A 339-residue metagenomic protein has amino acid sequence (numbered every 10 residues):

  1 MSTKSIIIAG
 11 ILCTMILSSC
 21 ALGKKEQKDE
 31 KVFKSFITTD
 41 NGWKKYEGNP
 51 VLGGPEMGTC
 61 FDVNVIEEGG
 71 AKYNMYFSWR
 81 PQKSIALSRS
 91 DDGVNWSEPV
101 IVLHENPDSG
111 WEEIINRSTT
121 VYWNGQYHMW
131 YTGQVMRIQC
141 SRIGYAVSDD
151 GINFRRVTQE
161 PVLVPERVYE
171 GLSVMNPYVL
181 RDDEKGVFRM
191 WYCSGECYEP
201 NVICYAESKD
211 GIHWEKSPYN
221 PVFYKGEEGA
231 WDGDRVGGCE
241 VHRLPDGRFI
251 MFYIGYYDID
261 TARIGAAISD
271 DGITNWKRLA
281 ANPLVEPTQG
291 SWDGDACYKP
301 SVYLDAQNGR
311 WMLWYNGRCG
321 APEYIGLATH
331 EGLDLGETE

Functional and structural regions predicted by a protein language model:
M1-I7: Bacterial N-terminal signal peptides that target proteins for export
A9-S18: Bacterial N-terminal signal peptides
C20-E339: Carbohydrate-active catalytic/glycan-binding domains of CAZyme proteins, especially the secreted or lumenal ectodomains
